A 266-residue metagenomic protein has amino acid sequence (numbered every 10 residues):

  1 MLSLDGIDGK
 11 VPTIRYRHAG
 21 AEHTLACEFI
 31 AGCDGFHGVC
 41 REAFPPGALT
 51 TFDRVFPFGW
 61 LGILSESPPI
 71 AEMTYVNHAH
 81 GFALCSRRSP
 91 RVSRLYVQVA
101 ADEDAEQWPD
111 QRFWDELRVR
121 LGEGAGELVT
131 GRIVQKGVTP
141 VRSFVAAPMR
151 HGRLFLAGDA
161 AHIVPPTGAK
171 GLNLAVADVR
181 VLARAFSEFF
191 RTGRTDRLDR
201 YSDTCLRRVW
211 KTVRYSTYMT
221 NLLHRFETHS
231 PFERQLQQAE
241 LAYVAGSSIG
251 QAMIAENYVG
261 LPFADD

Functional and structural regions predicted by a protein language model:
M1-L4, D8-G137, V141: Conserved FAD-binding catalytic core of PHBH/FMO-like flavoproteins
L2, P45, D53, P57 (+8 more regions): Generic, ordered loop/turn and secondary-structure boundary motif
R17-E28, M73-A83, Y96-E103, W114-R120 (+4 more regions): Short, Lys/Arg-enriched charge-dense amphipathic segments
A31-G38, R91-Y96, R120, G131-V138 (+2 more regions): Hydrophobic transmembrane alpha-helix bundles
G32, G137-R214, Y218: Conserved mid-domain beta->alpha element of the FAD-binding
L64-E66, D102, F155, R207 (+2 more regions): A generic structural signal for solvent-exposed, polar alpha-helical segments
A169, R184-D266: C-terminal helical "tail/cap" subdomain of flavin- and related membrane-associated enzymes
